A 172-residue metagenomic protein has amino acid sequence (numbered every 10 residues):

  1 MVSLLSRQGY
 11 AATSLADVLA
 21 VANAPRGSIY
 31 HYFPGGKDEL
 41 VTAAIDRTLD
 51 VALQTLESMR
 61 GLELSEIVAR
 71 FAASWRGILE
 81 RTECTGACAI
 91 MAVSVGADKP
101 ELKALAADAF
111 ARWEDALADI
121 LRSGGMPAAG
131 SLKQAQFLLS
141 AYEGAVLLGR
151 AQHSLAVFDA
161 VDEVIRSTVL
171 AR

Functional and structural regions predicted by a protein language model:
M1-L5, Y142: Short hydrophobic clusters on alpha-helical segments that form packing/core surfaces in small helical domains
L4-A43: Helix-turn-helix
I45-V51: Short, basic, alpha-helical segments at the C-terminal edge of helix-turn-helix-like DNA-binding modules
T55-G86, A135-L138: Hydrophobic alpha-helical connector segments
E57, K99-G125, K133-Q136, D162-L170: Amphipathic alpha-helical packing segments from all-alpha helical-bundle domains
E63, G149-H153: Short helix-adjacent coil turns
R76-E80, A89-K99, I120: Helix-loop "lid/cap" segments that line or gate small-molecule binding pockets
A89-M91, A129-L148, A160, V164-S167: Hydrophobic alpha-helical segments that form the core of small-molecule binding pockets and/or dimer interfaces
